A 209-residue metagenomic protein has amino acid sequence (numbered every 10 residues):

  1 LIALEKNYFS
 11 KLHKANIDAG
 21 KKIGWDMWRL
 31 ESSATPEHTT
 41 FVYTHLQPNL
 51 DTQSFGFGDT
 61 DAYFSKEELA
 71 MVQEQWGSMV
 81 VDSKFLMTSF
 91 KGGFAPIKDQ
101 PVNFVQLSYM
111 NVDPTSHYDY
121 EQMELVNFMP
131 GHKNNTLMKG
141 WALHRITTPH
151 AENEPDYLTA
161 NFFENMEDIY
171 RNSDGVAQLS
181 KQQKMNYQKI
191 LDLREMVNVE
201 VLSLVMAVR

Functional and structural regions predicted by a protein language model:
L1-R209: Short S/T/G/P-rich N-terminal loop/turn motif that feeds into the first structured element of a domain
